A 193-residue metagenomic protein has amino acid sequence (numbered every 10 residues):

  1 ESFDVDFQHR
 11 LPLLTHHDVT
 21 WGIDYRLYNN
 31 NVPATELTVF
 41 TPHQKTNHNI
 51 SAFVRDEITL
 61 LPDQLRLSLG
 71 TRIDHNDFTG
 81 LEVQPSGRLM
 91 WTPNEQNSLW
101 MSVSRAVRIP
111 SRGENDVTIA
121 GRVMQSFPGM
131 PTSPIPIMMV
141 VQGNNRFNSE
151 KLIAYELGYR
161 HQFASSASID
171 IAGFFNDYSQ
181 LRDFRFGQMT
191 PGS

Functional and structural regions predicted by a protein language model:
E1, N29-L37, Q64-L69, G121-V140 (+1 more regions): Flexible, solvent-exposed coil segments and beta strand-coil junctions, predominantly the extracellular/periplasmic
E1, N31-V39, T79-P85, R112-T118 (+3 more regions): Outer-membrane beta-barrel translocator domains and adjoining extracellular loop/strand segments of Gram-negative
E1-T79, D170: Face-selective signature of the C-terminal outer-membrane beta-barrel domain
S2, N47-N49, G80-V83, V140 (+2 more regions): Membrane-spanning beta-strands of outer-membrane beta-barrel proteins
V5-F7, A52-V54, G87, N145 (+1 more regions): Membrane-embedded beta-strands of outer-membrane beta-barrel proteins, especially the hydrophobic/small aromatic
L11-T15, I58-Q64, H75, V83 (+4 more regions): Outer-membrane beta-barrel strand-turn architecture
Y25-N31, I50, T71-D77, V103-I109 (+3 more regions): Transmembrane beta-strands of outer-membrane beta-barrel pores
T92, W100, P131-M139, G143-S193: Membrane-embedded beta-barrel scaffold of Gram-negative outer-membrane proteins
